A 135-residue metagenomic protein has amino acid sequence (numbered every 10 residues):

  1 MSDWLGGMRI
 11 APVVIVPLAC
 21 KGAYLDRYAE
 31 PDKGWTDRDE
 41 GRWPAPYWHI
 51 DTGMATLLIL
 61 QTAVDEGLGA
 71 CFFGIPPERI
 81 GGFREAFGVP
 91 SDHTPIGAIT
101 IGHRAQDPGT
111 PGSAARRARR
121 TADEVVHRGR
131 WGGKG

Functional and structural regions predicted by a protein language model:
M1-S2, F83-A86, S113: Glycine-rich, charged/polar anion/phosphate-binding loops that engage phosphate groups from diverse ligands
M1-T52: Glycine/small-residue-rich phosphate/adenosyl-binding loop
A19, I75, H103: Short secondary-structure boundary segments
K33-G34, G88-S91: Short, hinge-like loop/turn segments at secondary-structure boundaries
P46-Y47, E66-G82: GST superfamily/GST-like fold recognition
M54-T56: Alpha-helical transmembrane segments of helical membrane proteins, especially in multi-pass transport, channel
L60-A63: Hydrophobic pocket-lining residues that define ligand/cofactor binding sites across diverse proteins
I96-G135: C-terminal helix-cap and adjacent tail motif
